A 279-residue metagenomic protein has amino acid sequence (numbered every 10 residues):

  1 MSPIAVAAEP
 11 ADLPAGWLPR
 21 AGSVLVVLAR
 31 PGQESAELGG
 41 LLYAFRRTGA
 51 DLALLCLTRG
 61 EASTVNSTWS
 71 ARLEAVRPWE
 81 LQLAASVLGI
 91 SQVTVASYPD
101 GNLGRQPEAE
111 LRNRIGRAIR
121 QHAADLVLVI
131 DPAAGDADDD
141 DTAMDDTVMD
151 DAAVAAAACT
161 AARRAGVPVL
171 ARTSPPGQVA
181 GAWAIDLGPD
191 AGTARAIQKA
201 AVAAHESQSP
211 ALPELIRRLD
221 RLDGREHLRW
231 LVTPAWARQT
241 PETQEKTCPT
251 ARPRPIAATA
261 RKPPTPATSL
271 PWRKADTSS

Functional and structural regions predicted by a protein language model:
M1-H122: Active-site rim/loop-helix segments in enzyme catalytic domains that contact anionic ligands
M1-V27, Q92, G101, R105-R252 (+3 more regions): Metal-dependent de-N-acetylase/amidase catalytic core
